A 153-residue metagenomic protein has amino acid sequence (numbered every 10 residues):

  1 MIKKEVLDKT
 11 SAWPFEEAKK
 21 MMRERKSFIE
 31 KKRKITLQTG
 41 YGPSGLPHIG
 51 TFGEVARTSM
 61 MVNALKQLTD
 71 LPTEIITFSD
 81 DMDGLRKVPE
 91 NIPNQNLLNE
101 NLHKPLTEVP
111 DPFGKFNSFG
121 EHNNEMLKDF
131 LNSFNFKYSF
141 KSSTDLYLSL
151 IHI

Functional and structural regions predicted by a protein language model:
M1-I49, M60-N63, Q67-T77, P89-K104 (+2 more regions): Non-catalytic terminal extensions that flank enzyme cores
R57: Conserved alpha-helical elements of sugar-nucleotide-dependent glycosyltransferases
I76-D83, T144-L146: Short, solvent-exposed turn/loop segments enriched in Gly/Ser/Thr/Pro and often Arg
P105-I151: Active-site neighborhoods of enzyme catalytic cores
